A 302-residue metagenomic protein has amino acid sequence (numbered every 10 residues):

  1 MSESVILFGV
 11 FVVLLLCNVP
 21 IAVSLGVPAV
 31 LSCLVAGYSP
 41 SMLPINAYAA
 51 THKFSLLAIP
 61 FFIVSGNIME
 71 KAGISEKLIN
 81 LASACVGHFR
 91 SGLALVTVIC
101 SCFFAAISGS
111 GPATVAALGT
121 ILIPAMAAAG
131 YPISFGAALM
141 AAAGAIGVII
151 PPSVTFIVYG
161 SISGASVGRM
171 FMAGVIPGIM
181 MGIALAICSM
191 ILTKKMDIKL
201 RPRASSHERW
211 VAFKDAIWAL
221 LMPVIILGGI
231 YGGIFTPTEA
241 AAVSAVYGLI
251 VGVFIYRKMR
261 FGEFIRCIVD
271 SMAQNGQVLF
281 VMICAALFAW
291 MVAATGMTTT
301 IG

Functional and structural regions predicted by a protein language model:
M1-G302: Alpha-helical transmembrane segments of multi-pass membrane transport proteins
